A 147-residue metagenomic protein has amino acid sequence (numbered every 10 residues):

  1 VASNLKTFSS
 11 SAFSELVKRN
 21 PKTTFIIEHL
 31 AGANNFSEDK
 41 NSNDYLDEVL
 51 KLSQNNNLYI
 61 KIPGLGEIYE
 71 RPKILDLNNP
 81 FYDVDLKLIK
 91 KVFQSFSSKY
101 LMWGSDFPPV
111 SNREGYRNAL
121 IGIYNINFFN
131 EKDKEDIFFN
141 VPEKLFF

Functional and structural regions predicted by a protein language model:
V1-M102: Catalytic pocket-lining loop regions of alpha/beta-barrel enzymes, especially the amidohydrolase/enolase/GH5 lineages
H29, I60, D106, K134 (+1 more regions): Conserved, mostly hydrophobic/aromatic
G66-E67, F107-V110: Short Gly/Pro-enriched loop/turn and capping motifs at secondary-structure junctions
K90-K91, S95-M102, S111-F147: Mid-to-C-terminal alpha-helical segments outside catalytic/metal-binding sites
